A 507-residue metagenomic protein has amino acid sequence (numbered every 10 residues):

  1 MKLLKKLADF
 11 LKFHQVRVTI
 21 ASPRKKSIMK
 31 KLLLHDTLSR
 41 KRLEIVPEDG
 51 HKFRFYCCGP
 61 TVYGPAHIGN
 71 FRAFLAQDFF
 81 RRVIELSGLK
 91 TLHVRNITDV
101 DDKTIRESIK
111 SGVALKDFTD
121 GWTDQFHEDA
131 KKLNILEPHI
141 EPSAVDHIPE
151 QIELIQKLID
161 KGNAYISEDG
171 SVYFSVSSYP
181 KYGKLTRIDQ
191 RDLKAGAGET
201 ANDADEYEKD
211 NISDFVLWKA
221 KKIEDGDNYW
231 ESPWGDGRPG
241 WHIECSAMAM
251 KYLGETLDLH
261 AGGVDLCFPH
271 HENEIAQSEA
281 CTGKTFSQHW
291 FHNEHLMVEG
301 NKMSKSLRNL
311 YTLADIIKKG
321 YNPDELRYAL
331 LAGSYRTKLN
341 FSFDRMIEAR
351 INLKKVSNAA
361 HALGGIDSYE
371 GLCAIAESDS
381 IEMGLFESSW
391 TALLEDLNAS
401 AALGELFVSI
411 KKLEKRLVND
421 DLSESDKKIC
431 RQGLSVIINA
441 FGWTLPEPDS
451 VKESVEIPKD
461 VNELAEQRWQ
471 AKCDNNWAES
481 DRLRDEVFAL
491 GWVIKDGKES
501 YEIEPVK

Functional and structural regions predicted by a protein language model:
K12-I20, K25-I28: Short, positively charged and aromatic/hydrophobic N-terminal segments
R24, I28-Y63, D78, E128 (+1 more regions): Alpha-helical recognition segments enriched in aromatics with Gly/Pro capping that present substrate-recognition
S39-E44, E48-L136, D496-I503: N-terminal, positively charged nucleic-acid-binding surface of large information/translation enzymes
K90-L92, G162-E168, V493-K495: Short, well-structured beta-strand/strand-turn elements
I97-D102, T123-F126, L136-Q151, D169-S178: Short, glycine/charge-rich beta-strand/loop segments that flank catalytic centers and engage negatively charged groups
L310-K507: Structural preference for alpha-helix termini/caps and helix-kink/transition segments
